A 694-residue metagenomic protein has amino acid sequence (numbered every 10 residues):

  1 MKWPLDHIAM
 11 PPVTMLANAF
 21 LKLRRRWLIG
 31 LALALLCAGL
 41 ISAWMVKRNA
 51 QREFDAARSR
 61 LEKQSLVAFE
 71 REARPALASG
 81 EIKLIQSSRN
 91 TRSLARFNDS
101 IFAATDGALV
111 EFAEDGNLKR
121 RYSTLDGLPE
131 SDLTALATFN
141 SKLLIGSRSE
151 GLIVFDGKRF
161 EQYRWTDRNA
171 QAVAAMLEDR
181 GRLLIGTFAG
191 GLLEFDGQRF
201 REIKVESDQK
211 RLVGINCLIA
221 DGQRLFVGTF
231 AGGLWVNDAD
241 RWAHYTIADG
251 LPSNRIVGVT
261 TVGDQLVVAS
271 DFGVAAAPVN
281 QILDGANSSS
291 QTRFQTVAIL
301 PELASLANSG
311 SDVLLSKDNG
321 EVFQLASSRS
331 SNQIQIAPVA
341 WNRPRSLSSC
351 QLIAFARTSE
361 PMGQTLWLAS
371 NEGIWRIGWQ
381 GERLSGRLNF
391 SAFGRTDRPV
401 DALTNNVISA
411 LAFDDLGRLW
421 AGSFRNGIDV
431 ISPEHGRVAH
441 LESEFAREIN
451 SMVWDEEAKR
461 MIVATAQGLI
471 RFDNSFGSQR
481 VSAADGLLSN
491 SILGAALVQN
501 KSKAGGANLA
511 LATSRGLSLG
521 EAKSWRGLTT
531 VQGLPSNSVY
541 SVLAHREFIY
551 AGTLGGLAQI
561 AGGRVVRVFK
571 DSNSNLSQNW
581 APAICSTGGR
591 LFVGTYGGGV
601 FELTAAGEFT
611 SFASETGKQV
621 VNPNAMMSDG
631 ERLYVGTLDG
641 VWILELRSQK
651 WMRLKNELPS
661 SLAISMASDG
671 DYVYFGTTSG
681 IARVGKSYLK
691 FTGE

Functional and structural regions predicted by a protein language model:
W3-D6, A17-E694: Carboxylate-rich, polar loop motifs that coordinate divalent cations or form catalytic acidic clusters
P12-L16: Short, Lys/Arg-rich, polar N-terminal cytosolic tail immediately upstream of the first transmembrane signal-anchor
